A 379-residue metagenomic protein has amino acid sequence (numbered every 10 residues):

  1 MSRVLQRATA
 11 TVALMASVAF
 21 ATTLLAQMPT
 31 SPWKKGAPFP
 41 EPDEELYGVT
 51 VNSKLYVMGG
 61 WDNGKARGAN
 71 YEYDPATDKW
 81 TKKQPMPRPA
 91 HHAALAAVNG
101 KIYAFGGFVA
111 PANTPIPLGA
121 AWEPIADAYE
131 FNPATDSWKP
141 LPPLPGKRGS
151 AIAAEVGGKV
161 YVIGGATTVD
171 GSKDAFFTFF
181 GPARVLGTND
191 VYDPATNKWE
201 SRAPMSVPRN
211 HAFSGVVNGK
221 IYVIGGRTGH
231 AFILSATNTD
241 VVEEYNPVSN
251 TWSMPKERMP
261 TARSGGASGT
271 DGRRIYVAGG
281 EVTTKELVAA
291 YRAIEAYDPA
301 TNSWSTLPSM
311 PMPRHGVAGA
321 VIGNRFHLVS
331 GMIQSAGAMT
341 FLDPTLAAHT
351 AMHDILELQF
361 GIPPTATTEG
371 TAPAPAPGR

Functional and structural regions predicted by a protein language model:
M1-A13: Bacterial N-terminal signal peptides that target proteins for export
V4-L5, V18, P124: Absolute N-terminal positional cue centered near the fourth residue
A13-A16, A376: Low-complexity, intrinsically disordered tandem-repeat tracts enriched in small/polar residues
S17-L25: C-terminal segment of classical bacterial N-terminal signal peptides
A26-R379: Kelch-like beta-propeller repeat domains
